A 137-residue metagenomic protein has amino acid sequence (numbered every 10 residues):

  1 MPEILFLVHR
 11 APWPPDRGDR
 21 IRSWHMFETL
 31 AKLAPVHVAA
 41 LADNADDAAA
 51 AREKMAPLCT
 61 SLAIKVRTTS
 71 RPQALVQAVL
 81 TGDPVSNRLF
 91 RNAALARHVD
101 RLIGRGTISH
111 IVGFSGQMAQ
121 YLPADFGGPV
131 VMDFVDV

Functional and structural regions predicted by a protein language model:
M1-A63, G104-G106: N-terminal subdomain of nucleotide-sugar transferases
P2-L5, F126-V137: Active-site proximal beta-strand in glycosyltransferases
P12, A119-Q120, V135-V137: A short, histidine- and acid-enriched strand-loop-helix "catalytic/donor-clamping" loop that lines the nucleotide-sugar
A39, F114, D133: A cross-family glycoside hydrolase active-site/sugar-binding cleft signature
E53-P57, L80-G82, P129: Short, hinge-like loop/turn segments at secondary-structure boundaries
L62-S70, M132-V137: Short, solvent-exposed beta-strand-terminating loops
K65-D125: Conserved nucleotide-sugar donor-binding subdomain of glycosyltransferases
